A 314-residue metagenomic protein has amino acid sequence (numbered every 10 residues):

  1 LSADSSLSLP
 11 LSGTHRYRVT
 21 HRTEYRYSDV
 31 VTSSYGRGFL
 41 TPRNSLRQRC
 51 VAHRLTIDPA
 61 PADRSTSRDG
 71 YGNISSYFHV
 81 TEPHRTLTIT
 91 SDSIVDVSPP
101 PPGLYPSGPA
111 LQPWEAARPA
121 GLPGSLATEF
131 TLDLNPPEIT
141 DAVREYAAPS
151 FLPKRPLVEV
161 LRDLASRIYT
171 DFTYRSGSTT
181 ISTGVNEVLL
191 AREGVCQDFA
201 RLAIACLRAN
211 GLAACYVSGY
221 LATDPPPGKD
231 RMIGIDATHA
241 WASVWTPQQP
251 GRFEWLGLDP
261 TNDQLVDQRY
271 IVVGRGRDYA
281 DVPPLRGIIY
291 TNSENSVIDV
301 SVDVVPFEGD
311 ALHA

Functional and structural regions predicted by a protein language model:
L1-E145, K154: Linear, non-domain "peripheral" regions
A3-D4, S166, D198-Y290, E294: Hydrophobic/aromatic-rich core segments of domains that either
S12, L189-E193, R231: Alpha-helix N-cap/helix-initiation motif
H21-T23, S91-S93, L164, A242 (+1 more regions): A structural signal for short, well-ordered beta-strand segments
T23, T179, T261: Ser/Thr-centric signal marking residues that sit in or immediately flank functional binding/regulatory motifs
G38-Q48, H53-T56, N262-N292, S296-D299 (+2 more regions): Glycine-rich, small/acidic residue-mixed loop/short-helix segments
P101, S107-A110, T170, G177-V185 (+3 more regions): Glycine-rich, flexible loop/turn motifs
P113-G194, L202, N210, R277-Y279 (+2 more regions): Secondary-structure boundary elements
